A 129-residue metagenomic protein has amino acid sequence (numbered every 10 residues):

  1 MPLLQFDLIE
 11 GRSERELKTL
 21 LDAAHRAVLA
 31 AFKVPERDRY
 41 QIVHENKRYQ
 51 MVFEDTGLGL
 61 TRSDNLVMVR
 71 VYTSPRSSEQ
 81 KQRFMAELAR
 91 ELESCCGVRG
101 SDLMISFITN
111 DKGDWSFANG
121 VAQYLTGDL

Functional and structural regions predicted by a protein language model:
M1-I9, E14: The feature marks the first
L3-F6, L20, A24-V28, Q41 (+3 more regions): Short, structured motif recognition centered on aromatic/hydrophobic residues
S13-T19, S78-R83: Short, conserved charged micro-motifs
V34-Q50: Short, glycine- and small/hydrophobic-rich beta-strand elements in well-ordered beta-sheets
R48-N65: Intrinsic, low-complexity N-terminal interaction/targeting segments
L60-C95: Mid-chain, well-packed structural core segment of small domains
V98-T109: C-terminal structural segments of small proteins and small subunits
S116-L129: Short, low-complexity, polybasic intrinsically disordered segments
